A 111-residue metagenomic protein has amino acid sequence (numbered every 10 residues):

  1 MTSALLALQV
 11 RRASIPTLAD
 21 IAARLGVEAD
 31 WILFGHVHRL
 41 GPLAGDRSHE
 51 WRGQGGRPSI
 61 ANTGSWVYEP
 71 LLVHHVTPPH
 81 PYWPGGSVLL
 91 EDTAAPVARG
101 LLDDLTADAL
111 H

Functional and structural regions predicted by a protein language model:
M1-H111: Extended recognition/assembly regions associated with phosphoester-bond processing machinery
